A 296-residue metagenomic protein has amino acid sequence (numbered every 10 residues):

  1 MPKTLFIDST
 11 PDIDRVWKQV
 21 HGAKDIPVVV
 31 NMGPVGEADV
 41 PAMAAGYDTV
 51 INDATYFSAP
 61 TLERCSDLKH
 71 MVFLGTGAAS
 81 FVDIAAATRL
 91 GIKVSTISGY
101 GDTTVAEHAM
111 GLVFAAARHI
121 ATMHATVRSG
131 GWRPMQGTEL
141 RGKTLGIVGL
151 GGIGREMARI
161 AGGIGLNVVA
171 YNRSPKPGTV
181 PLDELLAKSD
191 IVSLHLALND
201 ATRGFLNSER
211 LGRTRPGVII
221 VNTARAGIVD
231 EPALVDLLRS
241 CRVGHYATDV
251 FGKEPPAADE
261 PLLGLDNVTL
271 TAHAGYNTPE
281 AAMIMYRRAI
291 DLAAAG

Functional and structural regions predicted by a protein language model:
M1, L68, R141-T144, S208 (+1 more regions): Phosphate-coordination loops involved in phosphoryl transfer and adenosine-cofactor binding
M1-T49: N-terminal glycine-/charge-rich "phosphate-binding" loop or analogous flexible N-terminal tail
D8, V16-W17, T88, S95-E107 (+1 more regions): C-terminal helix-to-coil terminal segments
A42-T49, S66-L68, A187-V192, R215-V218: Short acidic/histidine-rich motifs immediately flanking catalytic phosphotransfer sites in two-component signaling
G46-H124, T138: Phosphate/diphosphate ligand-binding glycine-rich loop within oxidoreductases
S58-T61, N167, R173-P261: Rossmann-like adenosine-cofactor binding region
T122-E156, G178-V180: Glycine-rich NAD(P)-binding loop of Rossmann-like domains
